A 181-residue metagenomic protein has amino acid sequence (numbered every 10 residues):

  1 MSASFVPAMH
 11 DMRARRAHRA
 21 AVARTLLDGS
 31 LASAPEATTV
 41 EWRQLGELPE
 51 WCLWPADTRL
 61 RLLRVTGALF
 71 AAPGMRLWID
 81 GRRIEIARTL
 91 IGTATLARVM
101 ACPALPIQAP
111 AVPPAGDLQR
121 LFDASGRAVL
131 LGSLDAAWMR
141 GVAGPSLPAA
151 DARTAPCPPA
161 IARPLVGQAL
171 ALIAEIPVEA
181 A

Functional and structural regions predicted by a protein language model:
M1-A181: General marker for long, soluble alpha-helical cores
